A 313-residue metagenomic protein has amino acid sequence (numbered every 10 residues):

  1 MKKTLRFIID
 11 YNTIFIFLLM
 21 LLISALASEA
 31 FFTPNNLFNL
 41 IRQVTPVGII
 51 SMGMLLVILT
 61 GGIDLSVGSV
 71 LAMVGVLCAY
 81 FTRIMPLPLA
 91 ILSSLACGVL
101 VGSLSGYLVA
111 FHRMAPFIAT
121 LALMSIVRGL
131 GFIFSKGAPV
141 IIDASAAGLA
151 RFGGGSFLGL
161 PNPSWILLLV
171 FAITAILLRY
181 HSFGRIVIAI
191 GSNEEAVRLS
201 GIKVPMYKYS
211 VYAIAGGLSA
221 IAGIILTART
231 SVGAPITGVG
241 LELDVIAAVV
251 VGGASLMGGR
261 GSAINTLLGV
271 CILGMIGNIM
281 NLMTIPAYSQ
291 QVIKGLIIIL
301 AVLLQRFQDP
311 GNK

Functional and structural regions predicted by a protein language model:
M1-L22, A172, S192, R198-M206 (+2 more regions): Cytosolic-side transmembrane-helix boundaries in multi-pass membrane proteins
K2-L5, I63, L100-I142, Y180-S182 (+2 more regions): Short loop segments and helix-boundary regions at transmembrane helix junctions of multi-pass inner-membrane proteins
T13-L26, G53-M54, M124, R128-G129 (+5 more regions): Hydrophobic core segments of alpha-helical transmembrane domains in multi-pass membrane transport and ion-translocation
I16-T33, T60, G131-V140, I176-S182 (+1 more regions): Structural signal for alpha-helical transmembrane segments and their membrane-water exit/capping regions in multi-pass
L21-I84, Y107-M114, V249, G253-A263 (+3 more regions): Single transmembrane alpha-helix segments in multi-pass membrane proteins
P86-P88, L92-S94, L100-S105, V109 (+1 more regions): Helix-loop-helix "hairpin" substructures at the membrane interface of multi-pass membrane proteins
H112, P116-H181, Y207-S210, R229-G238 (+1 more regions): Transmembrane helix-bundle core of multi-pass membrane transporters and related energy-transducing complexes
S219, R229-G295: Transmembrane alpha-helical segments in multi-pass inner-membrane proteins
